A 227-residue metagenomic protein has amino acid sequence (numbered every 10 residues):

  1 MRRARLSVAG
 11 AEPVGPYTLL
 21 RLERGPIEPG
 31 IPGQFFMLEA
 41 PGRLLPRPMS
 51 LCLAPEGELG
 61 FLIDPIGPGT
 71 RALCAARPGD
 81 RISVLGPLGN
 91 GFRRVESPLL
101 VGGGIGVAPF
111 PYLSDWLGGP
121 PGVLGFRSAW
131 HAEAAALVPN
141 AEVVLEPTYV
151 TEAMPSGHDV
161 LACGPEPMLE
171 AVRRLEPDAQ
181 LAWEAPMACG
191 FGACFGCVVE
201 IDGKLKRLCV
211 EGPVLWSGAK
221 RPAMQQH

Functional and structural regions predicted by a protein language model:
M1-P78: Ferredoxin-reductase
R43-L51, G89-L100, C209: Short, Lys/Arg- and Gly-enriched loop/turn segments at beta-strand edges
P68-C189: FNR/FR-type flavoprotein reductase catalytic core
P109, E166-P167, E184-P213: Local cysteine-cluster metal-coordination motifs and their immediate loop/turn environment, predominantly Fe-S cluster
V210-H227: Short microdomains enriched in Cys/His and/or Lys/Arg
